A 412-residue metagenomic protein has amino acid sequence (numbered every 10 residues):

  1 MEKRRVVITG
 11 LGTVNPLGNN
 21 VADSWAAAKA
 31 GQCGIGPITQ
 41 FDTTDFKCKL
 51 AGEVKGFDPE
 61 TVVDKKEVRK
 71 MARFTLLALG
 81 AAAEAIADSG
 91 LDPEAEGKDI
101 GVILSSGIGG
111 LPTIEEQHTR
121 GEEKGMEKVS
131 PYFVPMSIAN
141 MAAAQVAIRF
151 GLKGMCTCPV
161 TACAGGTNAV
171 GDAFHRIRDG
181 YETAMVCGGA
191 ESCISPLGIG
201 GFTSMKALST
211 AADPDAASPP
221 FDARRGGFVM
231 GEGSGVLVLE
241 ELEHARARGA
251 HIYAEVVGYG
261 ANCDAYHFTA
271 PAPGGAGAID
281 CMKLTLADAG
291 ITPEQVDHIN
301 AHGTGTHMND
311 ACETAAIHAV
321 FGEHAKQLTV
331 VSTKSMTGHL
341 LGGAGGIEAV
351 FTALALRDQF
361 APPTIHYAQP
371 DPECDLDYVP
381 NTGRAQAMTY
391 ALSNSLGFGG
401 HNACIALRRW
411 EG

Functional and structural regions predicted by a protein language model:
M1-E67, S89, E243-Y253, V350-I365 (+1 more regions): ACP-dependent fatty acid/polyketide chain-elongation machinery
R5-T9, Q32-G36, D213-A289, D297-H298 (+1 more regions): Condensing-enzyme catalytic core mediating Claisen C-C bond formation in acyl metabolism
I8, S24-W25, K29-T161, A190-I199 (+1 more regions): Conserved beta-ketoacyl condensing-enzyme motif
A22-A27, P112-M126, R176-D179, I199-A212 (+4 more regions): A glycine- and small-aliphatic-rich helix-loop capping segment at beta-alpha/alpha-beta transitions that lines
Q40, G97-L104, C156-T161, E182-A190 (+5 more regions): Beta-strand segments within the central parallel beta-sheet cores of soluble alpha/beta enzyme folds
A78-L91, A139-A143, A147-E191, V229-A250 (+2 more regions): Active-site-proximal alpha-helical scaffold in enzymes
E123-S130, G171, H175, E191-A247 (+3 more regions): Glycine-/small-residue-rich "gating" segment that lines the acyl/pantetheine channel and substrate pocket
Y266-G275, T304-F321, K326, L340-I347: Short glycine/threonine-rich loop-to-helix capping motif typified by GTGT followed within a few residues by an Asp-Pro
